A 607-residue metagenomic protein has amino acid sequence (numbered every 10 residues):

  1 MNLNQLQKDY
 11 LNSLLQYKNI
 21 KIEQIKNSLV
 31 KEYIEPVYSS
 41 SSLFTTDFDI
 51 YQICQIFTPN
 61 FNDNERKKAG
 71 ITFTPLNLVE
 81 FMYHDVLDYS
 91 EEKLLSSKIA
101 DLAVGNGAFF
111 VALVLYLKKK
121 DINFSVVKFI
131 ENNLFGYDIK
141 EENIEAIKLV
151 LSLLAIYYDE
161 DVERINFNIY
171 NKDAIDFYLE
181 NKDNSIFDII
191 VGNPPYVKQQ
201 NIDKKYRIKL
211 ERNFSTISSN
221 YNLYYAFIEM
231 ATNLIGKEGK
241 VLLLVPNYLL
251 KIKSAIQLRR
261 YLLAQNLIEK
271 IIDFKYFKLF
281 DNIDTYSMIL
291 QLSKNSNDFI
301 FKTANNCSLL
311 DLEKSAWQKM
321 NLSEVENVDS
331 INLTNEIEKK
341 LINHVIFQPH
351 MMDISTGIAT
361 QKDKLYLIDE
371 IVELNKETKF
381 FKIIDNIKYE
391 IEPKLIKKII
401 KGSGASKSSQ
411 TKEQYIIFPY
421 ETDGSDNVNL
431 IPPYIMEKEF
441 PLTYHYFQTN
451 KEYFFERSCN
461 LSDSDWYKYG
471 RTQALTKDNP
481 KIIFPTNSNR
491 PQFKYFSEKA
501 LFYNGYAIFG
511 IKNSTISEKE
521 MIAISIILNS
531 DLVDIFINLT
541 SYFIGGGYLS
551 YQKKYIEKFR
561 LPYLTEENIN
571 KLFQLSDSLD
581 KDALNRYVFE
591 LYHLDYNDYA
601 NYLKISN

Functional and structural regions predicted by a protein language model:
M1-I139, N143-A146, Y178, K251-L258 (+1 more regions): Class I S-adenosyl-L-methionine
D9, N62-I71, S96-A100, F129-Y137 (+9 more regions): Glycine- and acidic
D47, Y51, T72, L76 (+21 more regions): Conserved structured core elements
I56, F81, D85-Y89, A112-Y116 (+18 more regions): Generic, well-ordered alpha-helical scaffold segments in large soluble proteins
N77, V104, V111, I139 (+4 more regions): Signature of N6-adenine DNA methyltransferases within the class I
L94-S96, F129-N133, R164-N166, N171 (+9 more regions): Short, well-ordered loop/turn elements at secondary-structure boundaries
Y116-K120, L151-L154, Y206-L210, L258-Y261 (+2 more regions): Glycine-rich, phosphate-binding/catalytic loops in enzymes
K339-F573, Y587-H593: Polybasic, glycine- and aromatic-enriched phosphate-binding surface used to engage nucleic acids
